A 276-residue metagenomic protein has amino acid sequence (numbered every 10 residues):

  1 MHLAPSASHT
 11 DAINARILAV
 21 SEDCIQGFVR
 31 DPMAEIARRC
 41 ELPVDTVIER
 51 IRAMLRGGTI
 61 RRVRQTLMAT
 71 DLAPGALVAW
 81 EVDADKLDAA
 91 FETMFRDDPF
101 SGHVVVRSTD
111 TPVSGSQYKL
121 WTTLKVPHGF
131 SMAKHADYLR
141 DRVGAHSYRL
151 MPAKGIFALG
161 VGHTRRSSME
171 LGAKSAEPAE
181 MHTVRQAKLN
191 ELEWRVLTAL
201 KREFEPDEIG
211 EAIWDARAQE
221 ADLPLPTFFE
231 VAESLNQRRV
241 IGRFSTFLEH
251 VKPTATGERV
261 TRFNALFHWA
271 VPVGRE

Functional and structural regions predicted by a protein language model:
M1-E276: A compositional/biophysical signature of low hydrophobicity enriched in polar/charged and small residues
